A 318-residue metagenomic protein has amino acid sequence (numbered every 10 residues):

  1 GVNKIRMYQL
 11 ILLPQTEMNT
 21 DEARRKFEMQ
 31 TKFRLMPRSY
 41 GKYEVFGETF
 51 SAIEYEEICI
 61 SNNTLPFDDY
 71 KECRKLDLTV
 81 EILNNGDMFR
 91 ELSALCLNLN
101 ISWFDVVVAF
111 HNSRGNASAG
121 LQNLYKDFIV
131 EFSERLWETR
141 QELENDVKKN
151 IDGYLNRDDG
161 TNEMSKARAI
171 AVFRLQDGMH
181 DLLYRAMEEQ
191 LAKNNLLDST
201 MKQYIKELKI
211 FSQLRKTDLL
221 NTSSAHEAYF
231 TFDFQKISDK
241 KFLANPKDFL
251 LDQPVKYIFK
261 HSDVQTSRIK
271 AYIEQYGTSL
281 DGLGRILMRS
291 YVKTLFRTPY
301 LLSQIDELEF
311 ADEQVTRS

Functional and structural regions predicted by a protein language model:
G1-N100, V106, Y229-D252, K256-I258 (+5 more regions): A structural motif corresponding to the C-terminal lobe/cap of the Radical SAM core domain
P66-A192: C-terminal non-catalytic alpha-helical accessory regions
K148-S318: Charge-dense, extended regions
